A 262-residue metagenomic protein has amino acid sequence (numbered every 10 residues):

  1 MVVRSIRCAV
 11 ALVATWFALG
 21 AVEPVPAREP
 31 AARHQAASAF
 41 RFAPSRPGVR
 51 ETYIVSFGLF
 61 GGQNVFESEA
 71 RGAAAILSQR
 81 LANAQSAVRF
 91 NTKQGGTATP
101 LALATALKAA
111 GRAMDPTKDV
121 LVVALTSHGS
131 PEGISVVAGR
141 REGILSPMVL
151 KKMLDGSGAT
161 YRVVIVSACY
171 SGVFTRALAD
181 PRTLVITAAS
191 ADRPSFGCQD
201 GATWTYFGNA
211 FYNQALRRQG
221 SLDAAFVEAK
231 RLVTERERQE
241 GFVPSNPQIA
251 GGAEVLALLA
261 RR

Functional and structural regions predicted by a protein language model:
M1-V10: Bacterial N-terminal signal peptides that target proteins for export
A9-G20: Bacterial N-terminal signal peptides
G20-K118, A202-T203, L259-R262: Boundary/activation segment at the start of structured domains
R50-Y53, N83-S86, P116-L121, G158-V163 (+2 more regions): Loop/turn elements at helix/coil->beta-strand transitions in domains of secreted/extracellular proteins
F60-N64, T92-G96, S127-E132, R141 (+3 more regions): Solvent-exposed loop/turn segments at secondary-structure junctions within structured extracellular/periplasmic domains
S68-G72, I76, A98, A102-A109 (+8 more regions): Extracytoplasmic/secreted proteins, especially bacterial periplasmic and envelope-associated proteins
S127-G156: A short, glycine/acidic-enriched catalytic loop
A168-E254: Active-site-proximal C-terminal subdomain of hydrolase catalytic domains
